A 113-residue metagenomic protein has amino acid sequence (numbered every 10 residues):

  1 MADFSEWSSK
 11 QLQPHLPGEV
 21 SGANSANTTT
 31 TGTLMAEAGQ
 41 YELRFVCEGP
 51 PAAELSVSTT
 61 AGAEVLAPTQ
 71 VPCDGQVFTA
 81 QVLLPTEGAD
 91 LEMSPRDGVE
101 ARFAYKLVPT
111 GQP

Functional and structural regions predicted by a protein language model:
M1-T33, G111-Q112: Transition segment at domain starts
S25, S56-T86: An anionic, turn-rich surface loop/hairpin at beta-sheet edges that serves as a generic interaction/coordination patch
T30-G39, A80-E87, G111: Extracellular and analogous surface-interaction loops
E37, C47-A53: Acidic, Ser/Thr/Pro-rich low-complexity intrinsically disordered segments
Y41-L43: A short tyrosine-centered beta-strand micro-motif
F45-G49, P95-D97: Non-cytosolic beta-sheet module surface loops
A53-L55, R96-P109: Edge beta-strands of jelly-roll/beta-sandwich modules across compartments, strongly enriched in secreted/luminal
A89-S94: Cysteine-clustered segments with highest specificity for TGF-beta superfamily mature ligands
